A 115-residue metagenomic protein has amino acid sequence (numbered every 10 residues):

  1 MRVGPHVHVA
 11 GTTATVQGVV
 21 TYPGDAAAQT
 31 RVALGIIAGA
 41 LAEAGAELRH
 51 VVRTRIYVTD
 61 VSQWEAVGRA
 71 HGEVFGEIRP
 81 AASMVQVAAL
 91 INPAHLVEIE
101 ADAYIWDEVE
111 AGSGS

Functional and structural regions predicted by a protein language model:
M1-S115: Short, polar/acidic, helix-capping and beta-turn segments at strand->helix junctions that line the mouths
